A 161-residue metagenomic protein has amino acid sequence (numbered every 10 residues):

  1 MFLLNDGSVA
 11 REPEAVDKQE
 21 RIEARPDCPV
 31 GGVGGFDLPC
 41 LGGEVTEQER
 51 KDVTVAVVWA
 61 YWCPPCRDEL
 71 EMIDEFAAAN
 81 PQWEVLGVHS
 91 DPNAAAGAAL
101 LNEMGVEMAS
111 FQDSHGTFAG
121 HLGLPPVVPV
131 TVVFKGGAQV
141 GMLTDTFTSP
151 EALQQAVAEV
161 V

Functional and structural regions predicted by a protein language model:
M1-N5, T54-V58, S90, V132: Hydrophobic alpha-helical membrane segments, chiefly transmembrane helices and signal peptide h-regions, characterized
M1-P39: N-terminal targeting signals for export/organelle localization
G32, D52, P126-V127: Short, small/polar residue-rich loop motifs at catalytic or cofactor-binding pockets
G35, Q82, E107-M108: A generic structural signal for alpha->beta connector loops
L38-L41, A109-D113: Short acidic-hydrophobic, aromatic-tinged amphipathic segments that line or gate anion-handling sites
V45-R67, I73, V85: Short active-site neighborhood of thiol/selenol oxidoreductases, capturing the structured segment around
R67-M104, S114-H121: Structural microenvironment flanking redox-active thiols in thiol-disulfide oxidoreductases
N102-V106, S114-V161: Thiol/disulfide oxidoreductase modules built on the thioredoxin-like
